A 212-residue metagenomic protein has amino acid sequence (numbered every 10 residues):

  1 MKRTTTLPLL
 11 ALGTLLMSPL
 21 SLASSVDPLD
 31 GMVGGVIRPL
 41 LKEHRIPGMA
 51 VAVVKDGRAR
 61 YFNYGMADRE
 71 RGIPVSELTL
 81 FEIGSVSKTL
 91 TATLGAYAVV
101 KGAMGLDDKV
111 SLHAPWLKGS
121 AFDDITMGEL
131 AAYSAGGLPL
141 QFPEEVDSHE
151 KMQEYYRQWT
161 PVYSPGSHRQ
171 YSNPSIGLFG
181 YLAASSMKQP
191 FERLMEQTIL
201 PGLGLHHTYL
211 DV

Functional and structural regions predicted by a protein language model:
M1-L9: Bacterial N-terminal signal peptides that target proteins for export
S18-P19: N-terminal signal peptide c-region/cleavage motif recognized by signal peptidases
V26-F81, A103-D108, L112, E150-T160: Short, conserved catalytic-motif segment at the N-terminal edge
D30-G34, R38, A92, D107 (+6 more regions): Extracytoplasmic/secreted envelope proteins and their assembly/folding machinery, especially bacterial periplasmic
A59, G137-L138, I176: Solvent-exposed loop/turn segments at secondary-structure junctions within structured extracellular/periplasmic domains
E82-V86, V100-L138, F142, Q158 (+2 more regions): Active-site helix/loop module of the DD-peptidase/beta-lactamase fold, centered on the serine-lysine SxxK catalytic
S85-V86, Q170-N173: Catalytic nucleophile serine of serine hydrolases, specifically the conserved "nucleophile elbow" pentapeptide
V146, Q153, Q158-V162, R169-Y171 (+1 more regions): Hydrophobic, small-residue-rich alpha-helical packing segments that form membrane-like cores
